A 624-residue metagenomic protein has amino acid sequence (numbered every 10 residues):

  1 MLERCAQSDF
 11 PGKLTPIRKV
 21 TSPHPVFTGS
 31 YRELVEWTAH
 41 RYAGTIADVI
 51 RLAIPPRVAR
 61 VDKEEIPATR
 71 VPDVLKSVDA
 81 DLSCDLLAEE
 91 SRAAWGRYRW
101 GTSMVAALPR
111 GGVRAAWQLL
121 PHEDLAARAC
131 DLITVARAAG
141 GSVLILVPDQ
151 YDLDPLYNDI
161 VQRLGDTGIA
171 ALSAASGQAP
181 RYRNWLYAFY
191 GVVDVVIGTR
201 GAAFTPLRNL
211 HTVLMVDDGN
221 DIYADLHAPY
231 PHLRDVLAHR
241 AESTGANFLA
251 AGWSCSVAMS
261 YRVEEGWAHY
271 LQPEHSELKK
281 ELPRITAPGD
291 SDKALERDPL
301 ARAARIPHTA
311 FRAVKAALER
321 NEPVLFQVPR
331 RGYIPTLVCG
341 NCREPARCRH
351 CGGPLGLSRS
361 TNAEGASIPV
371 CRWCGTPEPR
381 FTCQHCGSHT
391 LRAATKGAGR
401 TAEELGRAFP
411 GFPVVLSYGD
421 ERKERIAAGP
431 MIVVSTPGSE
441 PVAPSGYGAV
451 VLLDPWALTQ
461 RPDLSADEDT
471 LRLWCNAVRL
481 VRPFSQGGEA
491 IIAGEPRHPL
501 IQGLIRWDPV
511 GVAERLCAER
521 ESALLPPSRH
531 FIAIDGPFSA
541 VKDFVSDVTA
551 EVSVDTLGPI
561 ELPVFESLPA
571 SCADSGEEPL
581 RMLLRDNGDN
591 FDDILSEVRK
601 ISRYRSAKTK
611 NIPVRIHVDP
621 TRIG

Functional and structural regions predicted by a protein language model:
M1-P299, E319, P441-P444, L452 (+4 more regions): Accessory, non-ATPase domains that flank or precede helicase/AAA+ motor cores in DNA-metabolism machines
P11, H24, T28-R32, A47 (+15 more regions): Amphipathic alpha-helical transducer elements in NTP-driven molecular machines
Y31-Y42, A188-R200, A303-V324, S417-I426 (+2 more regions): Phosphate-interacting basic helix/loop segments used at nucleotide- and nucleic-acid interfaces
Y151-G168, V338-G352, G399-P413, D543 (+1 more regions): Conserved helicase motor "Helicase C" RecA-like lobe of SF1/SF2 P-loop NTPases
R163-S176, R349-H350, G356-S358, A408-D420 (+1 more regions): Conserved RecA-like helicase motor-core motifs
A224-A228, V338-C339, P462-S465: Short, solvent-exposed loop/turn segments at secondary-structure boundaries
C255, R312-A313, R320-E322, E404 (+1 more regions): C-terminal helicase module of SF1/SF2 nucleic-acid helicases/translocases
R305-A408, C572: Cys/His-rich short segments
